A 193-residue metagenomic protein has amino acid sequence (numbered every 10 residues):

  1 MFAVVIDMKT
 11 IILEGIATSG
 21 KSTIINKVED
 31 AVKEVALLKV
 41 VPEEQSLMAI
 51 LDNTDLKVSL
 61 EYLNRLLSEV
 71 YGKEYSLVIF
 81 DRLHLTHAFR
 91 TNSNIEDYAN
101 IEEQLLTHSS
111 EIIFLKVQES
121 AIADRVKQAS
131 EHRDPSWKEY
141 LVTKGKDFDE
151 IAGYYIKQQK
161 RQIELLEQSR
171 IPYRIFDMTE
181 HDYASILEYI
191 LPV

Functional and structural regions predicted by a protein language model:
L13: Hydrophobic anchor at the beta1->P-loop junction of P-loop NTPases
I16: P-loop (Walker A) phosphate-binding loop of NTP-binding proteins
K21: Conserved lysine of the Walker
I24: Hydrophobic positions on the alpha1 helix immediately C-terminal to the Walker A/P-loop
E29-G72, T91: Conserved substrate/cofactor phosphate-moiety recognition/catalytic segment in nucleotide-dependent phosphotransferases
S59-T107: Glycine-rich phosphate-binding loop used to anchor ATP phosphates in small-molecule kinases, encompassing both
L105-K160: A glycine- and Lys/Arg-enriched "phosphate-lid" helix/loop adjacent to the NTP-binding pocket of small-molecule kinases
Y155-V193: NTP-dependent small-molecule kinase module
